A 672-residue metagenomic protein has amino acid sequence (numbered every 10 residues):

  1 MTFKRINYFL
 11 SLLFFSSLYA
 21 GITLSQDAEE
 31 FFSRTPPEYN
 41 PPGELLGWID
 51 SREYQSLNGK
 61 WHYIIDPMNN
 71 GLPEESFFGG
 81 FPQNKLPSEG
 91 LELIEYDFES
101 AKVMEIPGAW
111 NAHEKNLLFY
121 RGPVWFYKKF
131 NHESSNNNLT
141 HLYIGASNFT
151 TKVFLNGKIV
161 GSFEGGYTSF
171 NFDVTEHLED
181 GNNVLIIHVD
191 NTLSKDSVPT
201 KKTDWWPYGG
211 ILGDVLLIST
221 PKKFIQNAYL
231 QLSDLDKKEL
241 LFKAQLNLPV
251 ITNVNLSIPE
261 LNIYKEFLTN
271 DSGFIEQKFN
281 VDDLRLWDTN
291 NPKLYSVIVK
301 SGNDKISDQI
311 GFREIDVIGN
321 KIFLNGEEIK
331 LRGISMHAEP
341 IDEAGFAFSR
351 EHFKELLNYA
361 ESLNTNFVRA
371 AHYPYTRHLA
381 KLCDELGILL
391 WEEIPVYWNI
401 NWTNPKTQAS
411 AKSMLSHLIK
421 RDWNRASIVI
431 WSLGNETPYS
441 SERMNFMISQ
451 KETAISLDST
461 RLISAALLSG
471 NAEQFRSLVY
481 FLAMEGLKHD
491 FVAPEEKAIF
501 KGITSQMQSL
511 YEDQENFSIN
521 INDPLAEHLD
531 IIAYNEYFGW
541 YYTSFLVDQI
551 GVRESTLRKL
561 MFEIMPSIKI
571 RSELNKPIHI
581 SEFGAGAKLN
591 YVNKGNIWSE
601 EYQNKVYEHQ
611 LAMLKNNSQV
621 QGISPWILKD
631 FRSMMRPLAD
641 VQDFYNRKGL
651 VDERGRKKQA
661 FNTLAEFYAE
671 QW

Functional and structural regions predicted by a protein language model:
M1-L10: Bacterial N-terminal signal peptides that target proteins for export
L10-S17: Bacterial N-terminal signal peptides
G21-Y143, K195-D204, Y208-I211, I570-S572: Extended carbohydrate-recognition surfaces in non-catalytic/accessory domains of CAZymes and lectin-like proteins
G43, G47, I64-M68, A109 (+4 more regions): Accessory beta-strand-rich segments of carbohydrate-active enzymes
E105-N131, N136-I144, N148-L155, G161-S162 (+8 more regions): Active-site-adjacent substrate/metal-binding segments within catalytic domains of carbohydrate-active enzymes
L178-N182, K243-I318: Extended acidic/polar, glycine-enriched regions that form or flank non-catalytic beta-rich accessory modules
K222-P249, Y668-Q671: Surface beta-strand/loop "capping" patches
F367-R654, Q659-F667: Substrate-binding/catalytic cleft of secreted carbohydrate-active enzymes, primarily glycoside hydrolases
